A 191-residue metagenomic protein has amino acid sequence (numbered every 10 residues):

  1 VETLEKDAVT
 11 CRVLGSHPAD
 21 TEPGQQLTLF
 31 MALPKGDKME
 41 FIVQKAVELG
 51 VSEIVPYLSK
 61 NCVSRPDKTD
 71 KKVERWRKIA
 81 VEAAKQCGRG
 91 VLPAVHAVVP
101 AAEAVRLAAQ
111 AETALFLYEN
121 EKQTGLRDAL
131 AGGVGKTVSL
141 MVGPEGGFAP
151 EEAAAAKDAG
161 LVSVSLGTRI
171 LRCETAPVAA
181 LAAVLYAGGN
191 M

Functional and structural regions predicted by a protein language model:
V1-L4: Short beta-strand-centered aromatic/proline hotspots
R12-F116: RNA substrate-binding interface of SAM-dependent RNA methyltransferases
M31-A32, H96, E145, R169 (+1 more regions): Glycine- and other small-residue-rich loops at beta-strand/loop junctions that grip anionic moieties
K38, P100, G147, T175-A176: Residue-level recognition of oxygen-bearing side chains
V63-S64, T124, C173, A180: Generic structural signal for helix capping and beta-alpha/helix-loop junctions
A109-A154, L161-S165: Active-site/ligand-binding-proximal alpha/beta "capping" segment
P150-M191: Structured adenosyl-cofactor binding patch, chiefly the S-adenosyl-L-methionine
